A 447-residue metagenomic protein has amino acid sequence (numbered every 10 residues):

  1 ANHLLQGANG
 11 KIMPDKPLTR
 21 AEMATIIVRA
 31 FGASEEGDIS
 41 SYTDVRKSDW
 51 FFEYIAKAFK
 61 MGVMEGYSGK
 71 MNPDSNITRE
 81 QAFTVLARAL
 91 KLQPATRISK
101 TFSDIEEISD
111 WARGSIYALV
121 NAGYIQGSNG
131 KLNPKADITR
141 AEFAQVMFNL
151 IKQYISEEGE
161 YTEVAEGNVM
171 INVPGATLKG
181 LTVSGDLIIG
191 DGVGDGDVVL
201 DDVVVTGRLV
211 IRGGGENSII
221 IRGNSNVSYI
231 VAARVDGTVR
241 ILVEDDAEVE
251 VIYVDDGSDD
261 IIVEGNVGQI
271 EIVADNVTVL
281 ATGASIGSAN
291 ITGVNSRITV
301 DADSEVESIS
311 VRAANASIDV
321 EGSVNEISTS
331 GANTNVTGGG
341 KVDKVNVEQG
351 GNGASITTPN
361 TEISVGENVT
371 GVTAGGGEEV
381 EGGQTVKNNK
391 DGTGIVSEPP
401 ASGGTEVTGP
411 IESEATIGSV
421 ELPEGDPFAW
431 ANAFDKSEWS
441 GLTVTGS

Functional and structural regions predicted by a protein language model:
N2-E53, K60-Q81, L86-R113, N121 (+4 more regions): Feature responds to low-complexity, polar/acidic, surface-exposed segments characteristic of secreted/exported proteins
Y54, F143-A144, G394-V396: Generic detector of short, aliphatic-rich beta-strand segments that form the cores of beta-sheets in diverse domain
I116: Flexible glycan-contacting loops in extracellular carbohydrate-active proteins
Q145-I155, G404, E414: Surface-exposed fibrous attachment elements
I155-E163, G167-A232, G237-D246, E250-D391 (+1 more regions): Short, T/G/N/S-enriched strand-turn elements that build extracellular solenoid repeat scaffolds
T393-I411: Intrinsic-disorder/low-complexity linker and hinge segments
T405-G446: Solvent-exposed, low-complexity, repeat-rich "mucin-like" stalks and linkers
